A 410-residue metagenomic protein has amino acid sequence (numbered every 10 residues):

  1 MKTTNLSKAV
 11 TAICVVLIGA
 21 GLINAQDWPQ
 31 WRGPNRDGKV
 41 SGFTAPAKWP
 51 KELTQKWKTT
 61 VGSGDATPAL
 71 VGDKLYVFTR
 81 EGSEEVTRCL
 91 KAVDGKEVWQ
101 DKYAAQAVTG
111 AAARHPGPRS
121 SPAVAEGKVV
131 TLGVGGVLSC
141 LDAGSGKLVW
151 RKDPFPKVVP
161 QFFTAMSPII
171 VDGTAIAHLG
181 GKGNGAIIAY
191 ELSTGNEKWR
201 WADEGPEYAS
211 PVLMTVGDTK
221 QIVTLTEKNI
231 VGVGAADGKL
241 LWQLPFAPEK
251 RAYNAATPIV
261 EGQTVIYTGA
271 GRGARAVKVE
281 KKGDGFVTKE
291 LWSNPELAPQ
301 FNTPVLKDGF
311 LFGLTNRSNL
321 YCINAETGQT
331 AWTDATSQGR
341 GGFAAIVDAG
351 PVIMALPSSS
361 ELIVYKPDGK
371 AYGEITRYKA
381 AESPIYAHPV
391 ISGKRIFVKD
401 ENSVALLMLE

Functional and structural regions predicted by a protein language model:
M1-I13: Bacterial N-terminal signal peptides that target proteins for export
T11-I23: Hydrophobic helical h-region of N-terminal Sec-dependent signal peptides in bacterial secretory/periplasmic proteins
G21-E410: Noncatalytic, solvent-exposed loop/strand surfaces of beta-propeller-type extracellular/periplasmic domains
